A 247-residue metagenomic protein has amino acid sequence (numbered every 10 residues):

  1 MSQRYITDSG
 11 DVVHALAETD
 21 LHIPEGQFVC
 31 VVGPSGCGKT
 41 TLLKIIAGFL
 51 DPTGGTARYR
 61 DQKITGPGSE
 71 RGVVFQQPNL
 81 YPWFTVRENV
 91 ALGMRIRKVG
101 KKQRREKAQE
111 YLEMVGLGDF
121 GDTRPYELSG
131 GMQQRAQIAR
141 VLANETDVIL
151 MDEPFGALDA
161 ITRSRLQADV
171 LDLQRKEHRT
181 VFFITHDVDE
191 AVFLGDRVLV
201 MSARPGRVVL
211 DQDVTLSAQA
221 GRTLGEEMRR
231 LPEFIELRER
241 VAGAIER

Functional and structural regions predicted by a protein language model:
V12, P67, R87, E113 (+1 more regions): Signature (C-motif/LSGGQ) region and adjacent switch/coupling loops of ABC-type ATPase nucleotide-binding domains
V32-P34: The feature captures the beta-strand-to-loop junction immediately N-terminal to the Walker
A47: Helix-to-loop junction immediately C-terminal to a conserved catalytic motif
G55-P67, K107: Conserved ABC transporter NBD signature motif
F84-L92: Short coil-to-helix segment of the ABC ATPase nucleotide-binding domain corresponding to the Q-loop/switch region
A91, R95, K102-F120, D172: Conserved ABC ATPase "signature" region
R124-L128, M132: Conserved ABC ATPase signature
A143-D147: A short, proline-enriched helix->beta-strand linker immediately N-terminal to the Walker B motif in ABC-type P-loop
